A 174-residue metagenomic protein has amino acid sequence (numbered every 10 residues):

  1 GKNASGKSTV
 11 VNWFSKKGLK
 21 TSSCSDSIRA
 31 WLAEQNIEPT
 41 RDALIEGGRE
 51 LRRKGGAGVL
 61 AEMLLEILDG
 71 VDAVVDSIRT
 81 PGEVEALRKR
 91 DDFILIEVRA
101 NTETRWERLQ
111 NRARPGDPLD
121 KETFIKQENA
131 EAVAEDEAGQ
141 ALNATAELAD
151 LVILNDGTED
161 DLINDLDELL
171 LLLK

Functional and structural regions predicted by a protein language model:
G1-K2, F14: P-loop (Walker A) phosphate-binding loop of NTP-binding proteins
K7: Conserved lysine of the Walker
V10-V11: Post-Walker A alpha-helix
L19-A86, E122-I125: ATP-dependent small-molecule kinase phosphotransfer cores that center on conserved nucleotide phosphate-binding segments
S27, A100-R105, T158-E159: Conserved nucleotide-binding/hydrolysis micro-motifs of P-loop NTPases
A73, L95, L151-I153: Short, well-ordered beta-strand core segments
D76-S77, L87-L119: Conserved phosphate-donor/acceptor-positioning beta-strand/loop module used by diverse small-molecule
R114-D165, L169-L172: Small-molecule kinase domains that catalyze NTP-dependent phosphoryl transfer to phosphate-bearing small molecules
